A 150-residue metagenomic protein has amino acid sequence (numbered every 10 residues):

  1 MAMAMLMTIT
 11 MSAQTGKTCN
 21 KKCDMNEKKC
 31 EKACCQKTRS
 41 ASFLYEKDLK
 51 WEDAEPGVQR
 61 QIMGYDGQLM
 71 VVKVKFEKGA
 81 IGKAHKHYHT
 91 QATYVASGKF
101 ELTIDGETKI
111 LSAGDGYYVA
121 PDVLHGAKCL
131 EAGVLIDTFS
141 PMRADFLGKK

Functional and structural regions predicted by a protein language model:
M1-Q14: N-terminal export/membrane-targeting signals
Q14-K22: Cleaved targeting-peptide boundary
K28-Q68, G148-K150: A short, N-terminal "cap"/entry segment at the start of jelly-roll beta-barrel domains of the cupin/DSBH fold
M70-K86: Conserved short histidine dyad/triad with adjacent acidic residue
Y88-F100, D105: Glycine- and acidic-residue-biased ligand/ion/polar-headgroup-sensing regions
A96-S97, S112-A113, E131: A cytosolic small-molecule/anion-sensing beta-strand core signal
E107-P121: Short acidic-glycine-tyrosine-enriched beta hairpin
P121-D145: Ligand-binding loop in jelly-roll beta-barrel domains
